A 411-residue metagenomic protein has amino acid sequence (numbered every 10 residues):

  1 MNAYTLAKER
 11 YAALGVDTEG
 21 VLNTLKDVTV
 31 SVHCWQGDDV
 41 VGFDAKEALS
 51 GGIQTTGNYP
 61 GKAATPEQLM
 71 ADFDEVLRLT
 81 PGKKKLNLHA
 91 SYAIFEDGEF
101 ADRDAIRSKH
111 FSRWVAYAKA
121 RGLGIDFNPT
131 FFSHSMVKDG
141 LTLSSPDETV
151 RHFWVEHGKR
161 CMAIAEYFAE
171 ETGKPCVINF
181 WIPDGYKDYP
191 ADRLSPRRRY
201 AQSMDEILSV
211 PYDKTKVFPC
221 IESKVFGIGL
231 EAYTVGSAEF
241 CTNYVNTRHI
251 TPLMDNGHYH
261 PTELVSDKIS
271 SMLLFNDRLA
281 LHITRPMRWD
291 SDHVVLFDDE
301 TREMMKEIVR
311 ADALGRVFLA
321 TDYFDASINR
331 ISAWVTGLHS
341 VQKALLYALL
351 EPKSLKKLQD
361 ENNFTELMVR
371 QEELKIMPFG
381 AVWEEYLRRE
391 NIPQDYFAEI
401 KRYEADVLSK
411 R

Functional and structural regions predicted by a protein language model:
M1-P146, A163-I164, E170, K174 (+5 more regions): Alpha/beta catalytic barrel-like cores
D17, W154, D255: Conserved, mostly hydrophobic/aromatic
K109-F132, M136-T247, T251-P252: Active-site acidic/histidine proton-transfer and metal-coordination neighborhood in alpha/beta enzyme cores
V235-F275, A280-I283, R288-D290, L296: Long, well-ordered mid-to-C-terminal structural blocks that present hydrophobic/aromatic surfaces
